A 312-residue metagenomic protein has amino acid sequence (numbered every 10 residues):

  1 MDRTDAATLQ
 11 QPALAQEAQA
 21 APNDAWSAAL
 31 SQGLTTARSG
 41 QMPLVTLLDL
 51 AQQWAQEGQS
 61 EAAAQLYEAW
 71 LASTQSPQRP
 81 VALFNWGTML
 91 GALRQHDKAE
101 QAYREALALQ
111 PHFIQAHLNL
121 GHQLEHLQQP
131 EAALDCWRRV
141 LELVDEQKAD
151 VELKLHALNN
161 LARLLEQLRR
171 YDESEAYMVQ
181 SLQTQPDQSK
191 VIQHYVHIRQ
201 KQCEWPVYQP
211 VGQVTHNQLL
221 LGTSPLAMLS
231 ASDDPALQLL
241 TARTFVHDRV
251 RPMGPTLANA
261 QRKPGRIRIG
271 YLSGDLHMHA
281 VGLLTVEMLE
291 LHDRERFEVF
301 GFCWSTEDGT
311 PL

Functional and structural regions predicted by a protein language model:
M1-L312: Alpha-helical solenoid repeat scaffolds of the TPR/TPR-like class and their adjacent stem/linker regions that mediate
